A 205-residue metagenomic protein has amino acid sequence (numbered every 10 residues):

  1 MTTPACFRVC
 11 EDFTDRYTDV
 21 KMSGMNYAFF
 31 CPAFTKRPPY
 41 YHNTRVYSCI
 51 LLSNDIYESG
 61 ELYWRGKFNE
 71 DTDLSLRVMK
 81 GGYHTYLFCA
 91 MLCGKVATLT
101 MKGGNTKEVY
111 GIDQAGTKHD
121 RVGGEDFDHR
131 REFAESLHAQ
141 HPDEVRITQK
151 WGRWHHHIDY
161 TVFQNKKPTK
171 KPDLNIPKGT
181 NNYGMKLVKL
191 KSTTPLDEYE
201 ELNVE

Functional and structural regions predicted by a protein language model:
T2-D73, K80: Conserved catalytic core of nucleotide-sugar-dependent glycosyltransferases
G66-E205: C-terminal catalytic/acceptor-binding lobe
